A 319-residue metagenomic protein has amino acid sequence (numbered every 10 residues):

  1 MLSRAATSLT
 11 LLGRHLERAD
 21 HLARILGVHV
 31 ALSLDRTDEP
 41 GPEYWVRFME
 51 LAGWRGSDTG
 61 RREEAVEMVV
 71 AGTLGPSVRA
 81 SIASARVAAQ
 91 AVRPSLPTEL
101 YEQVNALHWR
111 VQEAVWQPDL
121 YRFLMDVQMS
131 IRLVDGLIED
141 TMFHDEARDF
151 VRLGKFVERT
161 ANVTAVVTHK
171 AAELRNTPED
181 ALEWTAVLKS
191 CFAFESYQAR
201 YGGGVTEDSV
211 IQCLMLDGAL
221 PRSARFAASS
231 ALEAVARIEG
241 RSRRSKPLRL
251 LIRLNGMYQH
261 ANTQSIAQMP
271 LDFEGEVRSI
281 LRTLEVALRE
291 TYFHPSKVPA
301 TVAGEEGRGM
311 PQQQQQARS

Functional and structural regions predicted by a protein language model:
M1-S319: Alpha-helical transmembrane segments and their helix-helix packing motifs
